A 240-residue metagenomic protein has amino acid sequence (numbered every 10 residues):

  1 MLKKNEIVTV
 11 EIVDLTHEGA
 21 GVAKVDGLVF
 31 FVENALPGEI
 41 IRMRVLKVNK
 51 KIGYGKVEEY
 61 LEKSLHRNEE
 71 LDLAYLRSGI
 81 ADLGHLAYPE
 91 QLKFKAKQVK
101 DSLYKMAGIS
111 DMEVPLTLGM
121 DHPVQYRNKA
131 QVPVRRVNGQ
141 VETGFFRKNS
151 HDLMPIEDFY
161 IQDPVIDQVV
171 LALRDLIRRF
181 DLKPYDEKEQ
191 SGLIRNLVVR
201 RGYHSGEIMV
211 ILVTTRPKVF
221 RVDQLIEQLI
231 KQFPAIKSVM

Functional and structural regions predicted by a protein language model:
M1-M240: Accessory RNA-recognition modules of RNA-modification enzymes
